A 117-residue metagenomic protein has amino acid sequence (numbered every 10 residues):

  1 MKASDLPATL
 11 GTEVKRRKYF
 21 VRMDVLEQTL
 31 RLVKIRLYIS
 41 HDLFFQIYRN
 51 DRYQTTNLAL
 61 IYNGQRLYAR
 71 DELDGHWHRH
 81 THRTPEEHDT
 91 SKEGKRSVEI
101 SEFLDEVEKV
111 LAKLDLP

Functional and structural regions predicted by a protein language model:
M1-F44, R49-Y53: Negatively charged, low-complexity tracts enriched in Asp/Glu with abundant Ser/Thr
M1-T9, E72-P117: Mixed-charge, Lys/Arg-enriched low-complexity segments
K15-R16, Q54, G64, E99: A general marker of short, structured functional hotspots
R16, F20, D24, T55-N57 (+3 more regions): Generic marker of "main functional regions" within proteins
L26-L30, K34, N57, G64-L67 (+2 more regions): Solvent-exposed, non-transmembrane amphipathic alpha-helical segments
S40-T55, E87-I100: Short, Lys/Arg-enriched charge-dense amphipathic segments
F45-L73: Short, conserved beta-strand/beta-arch hydrophobic-aromatic motifs that form part of recognition grooves or interface
